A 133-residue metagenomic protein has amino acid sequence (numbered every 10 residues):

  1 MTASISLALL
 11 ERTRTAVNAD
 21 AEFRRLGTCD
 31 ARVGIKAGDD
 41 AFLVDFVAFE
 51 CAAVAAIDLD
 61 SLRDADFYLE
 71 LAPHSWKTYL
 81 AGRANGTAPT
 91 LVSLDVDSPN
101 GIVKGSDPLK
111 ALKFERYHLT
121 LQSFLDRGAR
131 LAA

Functional and structural regions predicted by a protein language model:
M1-A133: Feature captures hydrophobic
